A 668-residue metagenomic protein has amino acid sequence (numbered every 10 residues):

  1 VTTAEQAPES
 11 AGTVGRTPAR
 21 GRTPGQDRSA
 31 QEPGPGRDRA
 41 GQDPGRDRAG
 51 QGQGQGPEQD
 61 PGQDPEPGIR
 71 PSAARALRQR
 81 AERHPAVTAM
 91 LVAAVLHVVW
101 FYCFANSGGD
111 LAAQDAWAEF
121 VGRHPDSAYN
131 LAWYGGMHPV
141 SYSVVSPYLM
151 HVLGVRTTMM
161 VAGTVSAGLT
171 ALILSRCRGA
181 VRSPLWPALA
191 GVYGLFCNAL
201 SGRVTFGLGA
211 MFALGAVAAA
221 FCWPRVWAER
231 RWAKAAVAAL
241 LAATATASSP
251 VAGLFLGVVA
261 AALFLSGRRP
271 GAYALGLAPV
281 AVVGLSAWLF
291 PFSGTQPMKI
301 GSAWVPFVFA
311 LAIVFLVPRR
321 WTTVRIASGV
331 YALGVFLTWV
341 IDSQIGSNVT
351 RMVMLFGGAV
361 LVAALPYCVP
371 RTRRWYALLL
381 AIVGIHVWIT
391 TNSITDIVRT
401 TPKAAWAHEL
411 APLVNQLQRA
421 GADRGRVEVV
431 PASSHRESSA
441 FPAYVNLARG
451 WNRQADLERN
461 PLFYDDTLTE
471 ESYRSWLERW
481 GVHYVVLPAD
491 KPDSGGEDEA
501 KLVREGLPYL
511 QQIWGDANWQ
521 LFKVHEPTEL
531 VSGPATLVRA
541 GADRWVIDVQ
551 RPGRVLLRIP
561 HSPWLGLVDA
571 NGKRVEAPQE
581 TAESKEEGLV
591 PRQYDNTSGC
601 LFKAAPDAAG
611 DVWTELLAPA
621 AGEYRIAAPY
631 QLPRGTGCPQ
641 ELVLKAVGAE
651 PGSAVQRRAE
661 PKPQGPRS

Functional and structural regions predicted by a protein language model:
V1-R22, Q63-V99, A654-Q656, Q664-S668: Start-transfer (signal-anchor) and selected internal transmembrane alpha helices of multi-pass inner/ER membrane
E82-L111, L285, I385-W388: Transmembrane signal-anchor helices characteristic of membrane glycosylation enzymes that use polyprenol
V98, C103-Q114, H124-S127, Y134 (+4 more regions): Transmembrane catalytic cores of multi-pass membrane glycosyltransferases and polysaccharide-assembly enzymes
V98-W186, A190-A210, L214, P250 (+1 more regions): Active-site lumenal/periplasmic loops and adjacent helix-entry segments of GT-C-fold, multi-pass membrane
W133, F221-K234, L265-A274, L361-A377: Membrane-interface junctions at the ends of membrane-embedded or membrane-associated helices
L172, G215-C222, A260-F264, A312-L316 (+1 more regions): Transmembrane alpha-helices and membrane-interface helical segments of multi-pass integral membrane enzymes
T372-D396: Internal/C-terminal transmembrane anchor helices
I394-S668: Extracytoplasmic
